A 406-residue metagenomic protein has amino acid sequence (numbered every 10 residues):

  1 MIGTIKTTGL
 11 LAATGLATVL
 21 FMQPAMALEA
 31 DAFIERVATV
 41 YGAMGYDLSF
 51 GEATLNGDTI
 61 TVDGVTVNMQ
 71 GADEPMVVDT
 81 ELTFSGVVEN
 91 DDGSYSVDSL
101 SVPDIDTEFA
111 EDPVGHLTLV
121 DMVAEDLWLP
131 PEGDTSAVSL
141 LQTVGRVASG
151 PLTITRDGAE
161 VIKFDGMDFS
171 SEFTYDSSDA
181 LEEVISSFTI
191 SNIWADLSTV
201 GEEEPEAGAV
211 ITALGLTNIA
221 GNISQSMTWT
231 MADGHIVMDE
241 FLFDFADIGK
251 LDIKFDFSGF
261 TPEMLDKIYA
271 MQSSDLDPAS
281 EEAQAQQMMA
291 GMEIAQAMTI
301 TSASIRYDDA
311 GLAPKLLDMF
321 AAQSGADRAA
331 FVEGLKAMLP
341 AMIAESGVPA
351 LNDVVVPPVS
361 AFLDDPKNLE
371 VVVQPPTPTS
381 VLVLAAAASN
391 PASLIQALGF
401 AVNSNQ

Functional and structural regions predicted by a protein language model:
M1-A27, V373: Gram-negative bacterial Sec-dependent N-terminal signal peptides
F21, A25-Q406: Glycine-rich, small/hydroxylated-residue low-complexity segments
